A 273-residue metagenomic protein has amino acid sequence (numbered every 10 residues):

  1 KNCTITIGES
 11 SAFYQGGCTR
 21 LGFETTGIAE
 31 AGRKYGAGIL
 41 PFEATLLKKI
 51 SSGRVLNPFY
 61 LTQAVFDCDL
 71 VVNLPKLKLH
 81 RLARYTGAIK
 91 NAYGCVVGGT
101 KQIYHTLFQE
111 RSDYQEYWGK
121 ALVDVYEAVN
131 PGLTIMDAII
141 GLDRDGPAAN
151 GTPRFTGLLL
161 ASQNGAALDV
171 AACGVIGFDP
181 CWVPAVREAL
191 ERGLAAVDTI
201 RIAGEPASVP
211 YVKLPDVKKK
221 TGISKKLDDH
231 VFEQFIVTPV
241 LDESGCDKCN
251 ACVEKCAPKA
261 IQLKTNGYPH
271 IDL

Functional and structural regions predicted by a protein language model:
K1-C249, V253-P258, Q262-G267: N-terminal and secondary-structure boundary signal
Y268-D272: Minor-groove-contacting beta-hairpin "wing" of winged helix-turn-helix DNA-binding domains
